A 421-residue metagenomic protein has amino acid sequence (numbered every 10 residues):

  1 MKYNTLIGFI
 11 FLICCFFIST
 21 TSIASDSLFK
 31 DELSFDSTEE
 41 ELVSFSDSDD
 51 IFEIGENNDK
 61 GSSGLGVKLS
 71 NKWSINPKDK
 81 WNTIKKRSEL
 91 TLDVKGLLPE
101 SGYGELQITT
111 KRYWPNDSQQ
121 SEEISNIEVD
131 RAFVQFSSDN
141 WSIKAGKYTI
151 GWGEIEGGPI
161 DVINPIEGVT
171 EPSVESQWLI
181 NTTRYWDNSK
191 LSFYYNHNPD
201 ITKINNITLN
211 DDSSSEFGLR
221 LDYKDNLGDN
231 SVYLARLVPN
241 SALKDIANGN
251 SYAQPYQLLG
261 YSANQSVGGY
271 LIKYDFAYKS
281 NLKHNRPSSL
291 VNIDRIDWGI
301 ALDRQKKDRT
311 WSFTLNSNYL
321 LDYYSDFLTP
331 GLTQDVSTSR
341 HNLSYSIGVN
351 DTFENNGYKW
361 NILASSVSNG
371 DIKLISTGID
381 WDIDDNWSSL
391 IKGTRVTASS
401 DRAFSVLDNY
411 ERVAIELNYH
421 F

Functional and structural regions predicted by a protein language model:
S22-T83, D93: N-terminal periplasmic/intermembrane-space "pro-region" immediately following the signal or transit peptide
S63-V67, E100-E105, N140-I143, N188-F193 (+6 more regions): Repeated loop/turn-to-beta-strand initiation elements of outer-membrane beta-barrel proteins
V67-W73, L106-R112, A145-K147, F193-H197 (+7 more regions): Transmembrane beta-barrel strands of outer-membrane/channel proteins
K80-K86, S121-N126, V169-V174, I207-S213 (+5 more regions): Replace "Gram-negative outer membrane beta-barrel proteins" with "bacterial and organellar outer membrane beta-barrel
K86-L92, I127-A132, S176-I180, S215-L219 (+6 more regions): Hydrophobic, lipid-facing positions within transmembrane beta-strands of outer-membrane proteins
K95-I201, S317, A398: Outer membrane beta-barrel
N264-S366: Detector for outer-membrane/organellar transmembrane beta-barrel domains, recognizing the amphipathic beta-strand
R395, L407-F421: Outer-membrane beta-barrel "beta-signal"
